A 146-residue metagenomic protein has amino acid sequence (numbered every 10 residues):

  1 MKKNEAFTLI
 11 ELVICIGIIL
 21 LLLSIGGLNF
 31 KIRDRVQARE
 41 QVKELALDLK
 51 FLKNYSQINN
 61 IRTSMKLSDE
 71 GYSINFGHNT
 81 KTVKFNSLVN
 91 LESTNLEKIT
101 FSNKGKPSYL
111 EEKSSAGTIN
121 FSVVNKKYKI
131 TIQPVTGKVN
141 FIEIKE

Functional and structural regions predicted by a protein language model:
M1-F30: N-terminal single-pass transmembrane signal-anchor helix
F7, E40-Q41: A generic structural signal for short
L21, I25-R35, R39, L47 (+3 more regions): N-terminal helix-rich module
